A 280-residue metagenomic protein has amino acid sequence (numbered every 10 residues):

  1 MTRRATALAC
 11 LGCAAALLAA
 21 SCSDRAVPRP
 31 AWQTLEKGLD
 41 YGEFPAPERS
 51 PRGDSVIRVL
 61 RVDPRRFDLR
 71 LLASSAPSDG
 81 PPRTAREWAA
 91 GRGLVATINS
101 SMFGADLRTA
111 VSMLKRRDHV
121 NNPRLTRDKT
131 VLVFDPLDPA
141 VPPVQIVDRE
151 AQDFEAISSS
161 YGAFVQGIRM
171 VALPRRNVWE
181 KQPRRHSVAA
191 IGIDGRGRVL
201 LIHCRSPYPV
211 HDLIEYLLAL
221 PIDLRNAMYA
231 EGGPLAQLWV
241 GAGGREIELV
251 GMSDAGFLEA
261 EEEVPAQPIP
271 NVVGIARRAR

Functional and structural regions predicted by a protein language model:
M1-R4: Positively charged n-region of N-terminal signal peptides that target proteins for export
T6, P47, S112, R225-N226: N-terminal hydrophobic or amphipathic segments with adjacent small-residue motifs that include Sec signal peptides
T6-A7, L213: Hydrophobic/aromatic residues in well-formed alpha-helices
A9-L17: Bacterial N-terminal signal peptides
C22-L125, L137, I202, R278: Zymogen propeptides
R92, D118-A276: Active-site beta-strand/loop microenvironment that shapes enzyme catalytic pockets
